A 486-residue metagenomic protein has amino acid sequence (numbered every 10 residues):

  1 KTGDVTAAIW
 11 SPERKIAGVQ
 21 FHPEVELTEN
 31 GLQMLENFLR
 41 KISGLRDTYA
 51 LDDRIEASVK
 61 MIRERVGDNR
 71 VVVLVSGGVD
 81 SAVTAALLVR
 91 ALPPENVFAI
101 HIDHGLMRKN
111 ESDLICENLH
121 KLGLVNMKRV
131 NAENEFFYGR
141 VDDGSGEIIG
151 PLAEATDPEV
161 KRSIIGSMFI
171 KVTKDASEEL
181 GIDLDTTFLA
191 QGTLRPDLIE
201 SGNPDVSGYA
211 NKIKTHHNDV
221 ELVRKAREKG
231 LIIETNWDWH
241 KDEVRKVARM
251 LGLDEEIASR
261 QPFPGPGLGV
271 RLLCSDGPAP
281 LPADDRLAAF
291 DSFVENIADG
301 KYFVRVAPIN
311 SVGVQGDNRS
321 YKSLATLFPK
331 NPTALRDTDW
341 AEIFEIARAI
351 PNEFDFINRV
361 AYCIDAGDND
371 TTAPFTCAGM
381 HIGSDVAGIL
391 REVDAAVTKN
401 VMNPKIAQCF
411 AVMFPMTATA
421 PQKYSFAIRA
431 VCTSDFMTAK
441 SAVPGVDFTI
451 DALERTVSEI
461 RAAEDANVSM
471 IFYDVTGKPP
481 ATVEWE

Functional and structural regions predicted by a protein language model:
K1-I182, P204-E486: RNA-binding accessory domains that recognize and position tRNA/RNA substrates
D183, F188-I199: Extended catalytic-interface subdomain
